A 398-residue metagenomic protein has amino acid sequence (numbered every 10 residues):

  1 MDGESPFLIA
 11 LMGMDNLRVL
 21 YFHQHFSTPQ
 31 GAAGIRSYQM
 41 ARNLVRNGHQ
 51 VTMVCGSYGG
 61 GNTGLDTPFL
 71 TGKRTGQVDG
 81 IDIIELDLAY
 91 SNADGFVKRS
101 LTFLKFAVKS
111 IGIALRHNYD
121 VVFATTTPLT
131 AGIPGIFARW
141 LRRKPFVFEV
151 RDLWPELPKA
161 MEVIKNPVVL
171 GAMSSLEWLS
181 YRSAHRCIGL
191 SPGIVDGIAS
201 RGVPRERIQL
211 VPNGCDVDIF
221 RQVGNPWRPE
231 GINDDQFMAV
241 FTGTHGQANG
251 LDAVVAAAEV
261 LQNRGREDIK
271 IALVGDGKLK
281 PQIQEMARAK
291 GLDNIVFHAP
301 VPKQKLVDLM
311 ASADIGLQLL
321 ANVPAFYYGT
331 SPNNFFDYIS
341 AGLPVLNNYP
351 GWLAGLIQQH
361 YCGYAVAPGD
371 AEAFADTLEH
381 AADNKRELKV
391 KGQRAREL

Functional and structural regions predicted by a protein language model:
P6-D79: N-terminal subdomain of nucleotide-sugar transferases
L20, I232-E259, A272, G392: Conserved donor-binding/catalytic core segment of Leloir-type glycosyltransferases
V108-G112, N118, T130-L141, P145 (+1 more regions): Membrane-proximal helix-turn-helix segments that form the acceptor-binding/catalytic region of lipid-linked
H185, M310-Y328, L343: Acidic donor-binding loop of glycosyltransferase active sites
G193, G214: Carbohydrate-associated surface elements
A199, R205-R207, C215-E230, G250: Acidic anion/phosphate-binding donor-loop and adjacent secondary structure in glycosyltransferase catalytic cores
V274, P281-D308, I315: Nucleotide-activated donor-binding/catalytic signature segment of Leloir-type glycosyltransferases, i.e., the conserved
A373, H380, E387-L398: A short, well-ordered alpha-helix in the C-terminal region of glycosyltransferases
